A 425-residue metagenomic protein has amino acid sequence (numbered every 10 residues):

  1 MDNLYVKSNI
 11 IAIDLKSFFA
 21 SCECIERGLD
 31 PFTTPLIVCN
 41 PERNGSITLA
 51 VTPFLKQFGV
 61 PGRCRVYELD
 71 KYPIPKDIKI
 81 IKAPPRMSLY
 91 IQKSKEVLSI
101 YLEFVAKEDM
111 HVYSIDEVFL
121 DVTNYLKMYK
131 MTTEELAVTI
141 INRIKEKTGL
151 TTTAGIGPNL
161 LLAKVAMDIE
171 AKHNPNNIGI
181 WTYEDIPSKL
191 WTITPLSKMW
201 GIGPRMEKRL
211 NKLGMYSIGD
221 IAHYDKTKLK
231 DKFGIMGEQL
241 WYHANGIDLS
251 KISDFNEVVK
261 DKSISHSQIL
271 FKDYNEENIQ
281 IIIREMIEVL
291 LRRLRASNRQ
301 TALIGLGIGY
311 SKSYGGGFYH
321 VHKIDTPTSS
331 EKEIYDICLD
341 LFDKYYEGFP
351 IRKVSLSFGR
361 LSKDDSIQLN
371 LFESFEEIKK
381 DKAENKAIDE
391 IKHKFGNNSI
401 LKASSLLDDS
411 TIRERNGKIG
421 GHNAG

Functional and structural regions predicted by a protein language model:
M1-I115, F119, A244: Residues that scaffold, gate, or flank divalent-cation-dependent active/transport sites
N3-Y5, A12, K198, K208-P350: DNA-contacting surface of Y-family translesion DNA polymerases
C22, H320-G425: Acidic, metal-coordinating catalytic segment for phosphate/diphosphate chemistry, firing primarily on the Nudix
E23-I25, L49-V51, L162-E170, K212 (+2 more regions): Short acidic, glycine/serine/threonine-rich loops at helix termini
Y113-E117, G157-L160, R299-L303, P350-K353: Short Gly/Ser/Thr- and Asp/Glu-enriched loop/turn motifs at secondary-structure junctions
F119-V138, G214: Catalytic palm subdomain of template-directed nucleic-acid polymerases, centered on the conserved carboxylate motif
E134-T194, S355: Long, highly charged, low-complexity intrinsically disordered interaction regions that mediate electrostatic DNA/RNA
